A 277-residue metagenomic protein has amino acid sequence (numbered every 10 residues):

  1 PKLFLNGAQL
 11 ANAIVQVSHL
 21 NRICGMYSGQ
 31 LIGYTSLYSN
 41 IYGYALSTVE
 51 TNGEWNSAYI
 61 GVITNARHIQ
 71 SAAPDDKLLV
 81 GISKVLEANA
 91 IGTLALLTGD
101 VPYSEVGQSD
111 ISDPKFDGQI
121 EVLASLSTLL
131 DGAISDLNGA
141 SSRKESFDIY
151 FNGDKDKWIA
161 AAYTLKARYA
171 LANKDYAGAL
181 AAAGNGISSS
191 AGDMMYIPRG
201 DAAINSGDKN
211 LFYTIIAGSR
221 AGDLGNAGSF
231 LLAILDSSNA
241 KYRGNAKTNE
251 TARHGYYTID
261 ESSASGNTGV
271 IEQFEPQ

Functional and structural regions predicted by a protein language model:
P1-G29, H68: Acidic, glycine-rich segments characteristic of secretory precursors and extracytoplasmic regions
F4, L79, L86, V122 (+2 more regions): Structural signature of alpha-solenoid helical repeat junctions
G33, L37-P102, Q108-A140: Conserved, well-structured interaction surfaces
L86, T93, W158-A161, L165: "A position-specific structural signal for the A-helix of alpha-solenoid helical repeats
S135-A160: Acidic interhelical loop/turn segments
L180-Q277: Hydrophobic-face positions in mid-chain alpha helices that act as interaction patches
